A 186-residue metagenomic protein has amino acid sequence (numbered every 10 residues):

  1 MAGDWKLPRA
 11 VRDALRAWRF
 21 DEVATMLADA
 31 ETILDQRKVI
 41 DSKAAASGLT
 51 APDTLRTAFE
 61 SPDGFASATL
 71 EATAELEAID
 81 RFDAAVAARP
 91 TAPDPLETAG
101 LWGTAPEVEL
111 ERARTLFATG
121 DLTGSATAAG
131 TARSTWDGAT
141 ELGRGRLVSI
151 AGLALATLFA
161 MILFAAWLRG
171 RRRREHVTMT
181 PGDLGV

Functional and structural regions predicted by a protein language model:
M1-V186: Long, charged/polar, soluble alpha-helical segments
